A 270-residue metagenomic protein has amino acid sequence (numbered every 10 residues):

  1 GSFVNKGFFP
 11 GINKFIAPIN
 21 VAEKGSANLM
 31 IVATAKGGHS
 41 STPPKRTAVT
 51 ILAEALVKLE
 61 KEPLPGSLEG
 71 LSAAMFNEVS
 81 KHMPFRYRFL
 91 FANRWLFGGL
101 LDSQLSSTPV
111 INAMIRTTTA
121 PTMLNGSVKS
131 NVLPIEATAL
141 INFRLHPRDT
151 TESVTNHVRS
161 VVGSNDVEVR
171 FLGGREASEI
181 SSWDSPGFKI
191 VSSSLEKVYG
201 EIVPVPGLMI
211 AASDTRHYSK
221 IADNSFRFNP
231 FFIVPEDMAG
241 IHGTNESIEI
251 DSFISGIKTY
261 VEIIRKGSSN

Functional and structural regions predicted by a protein language model:
G1-T47: Histidine/acidic-residue-rich, glycine-tolerant segments that coordinate divalent metal ions
K6, P65-V128, I135, E152-N156 (+1 more regions): An extended, acidic, His-containing surface patch that forms the Zn2+-binding/catalytic region of metallohydrolases
A17-V21, G126-N131: Short beta-strand/turn micro-motifs at beta-sheet edges
A35-S41, V128, F143-T150: A generic structural motif
K36, S40-P65: A short core secondary-structure module
R46, A55, S153-V162: Short amphipathic alpha-helices in soluble, non-transmembrane regions that often serve as interface/regulatory elements
L59-P63, R159-V167: A common structural junction motif
V132-V154: C-terminal catalytic subdomain
